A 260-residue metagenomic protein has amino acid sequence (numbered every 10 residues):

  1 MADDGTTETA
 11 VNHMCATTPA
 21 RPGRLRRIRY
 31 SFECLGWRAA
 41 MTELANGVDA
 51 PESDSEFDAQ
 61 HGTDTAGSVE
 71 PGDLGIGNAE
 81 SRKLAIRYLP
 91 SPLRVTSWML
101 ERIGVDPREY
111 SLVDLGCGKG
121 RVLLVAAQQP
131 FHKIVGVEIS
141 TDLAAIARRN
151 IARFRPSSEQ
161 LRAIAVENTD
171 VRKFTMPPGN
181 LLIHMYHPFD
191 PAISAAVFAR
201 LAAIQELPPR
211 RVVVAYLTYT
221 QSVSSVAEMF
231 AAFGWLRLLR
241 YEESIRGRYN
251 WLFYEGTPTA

Functional and structural regions predicted by a protein language model:
G5-P107: S-adenosyl-L-methionine
E109-G116: Conserved class I S-adenosyl-L-methionine
G120-L124: Glycine-rich SAM-binding Motif I of class I
H132-V135: Short beta-strand element of Class I
S140: Conserved SAM/SAH-binding beta-strand->alpha-helix loop
A144-P178: S-adenosyl-L-methionine
V166-E206, R210: Active-site segment flanking the S-adenosylmethionine/decSAM binding pocket in AdoMet-dependent transferases
A192-F253: C-terminal substrate-binding/active-site "lid" region of AdoMet-derived donor-dependent transferases
